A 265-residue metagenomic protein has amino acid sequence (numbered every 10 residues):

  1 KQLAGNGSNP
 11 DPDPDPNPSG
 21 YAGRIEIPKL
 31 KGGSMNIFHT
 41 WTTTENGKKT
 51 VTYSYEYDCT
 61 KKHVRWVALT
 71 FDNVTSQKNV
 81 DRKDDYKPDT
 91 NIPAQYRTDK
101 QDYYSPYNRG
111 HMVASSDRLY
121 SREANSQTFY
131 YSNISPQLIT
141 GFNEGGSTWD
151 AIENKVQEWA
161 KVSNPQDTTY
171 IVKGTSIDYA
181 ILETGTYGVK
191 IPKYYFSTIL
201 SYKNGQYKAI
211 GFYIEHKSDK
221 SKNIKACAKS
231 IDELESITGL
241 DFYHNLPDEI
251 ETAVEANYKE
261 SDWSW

Functional and structural regions predicted by a protein language model:
K1-W265: Domain-level detector for secreted/extracellular nuclease and nuclease-toxin modules, and for the ENPP-like C-terminal
